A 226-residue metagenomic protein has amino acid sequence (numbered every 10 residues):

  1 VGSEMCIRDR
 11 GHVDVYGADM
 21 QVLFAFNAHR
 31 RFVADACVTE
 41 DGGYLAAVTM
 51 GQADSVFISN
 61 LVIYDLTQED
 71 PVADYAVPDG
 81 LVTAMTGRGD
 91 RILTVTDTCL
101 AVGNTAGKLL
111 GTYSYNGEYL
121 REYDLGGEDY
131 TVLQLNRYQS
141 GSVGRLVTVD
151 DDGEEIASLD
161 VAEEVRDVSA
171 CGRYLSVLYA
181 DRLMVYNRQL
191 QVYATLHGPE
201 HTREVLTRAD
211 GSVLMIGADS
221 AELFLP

Functional and structural regions predicted by a protein language model:
V1-I7: Short, small-residue-biased leader/transition segments that mark boundaries at the very start of proteins
S3, L45, I92, Y130-T131 (+2 more regions): Hydrophobic beta-strand positions that form the internal "hydrophobic ladder" of WD40/Gbeta-like beta-propeller blades
G11-V15, A53-I63, T98-N104, S140-V147 (+2 more regions): Structural motif
V13-V15, L23-A106: Solenoidal tandem-repeat scaffolds enriched in leucines and small polar residues
Q21-N27, E69-A76, K108-S114, G153-L159 (+1 more regions): A short beta-strand motif characteristic of beta-propeller blades
R30-T39, V77-D90, Y115-E128, V161-R173 (+1 more regions): Repeated scaffold domains used in trafficking and secretory/extracellular systems, primarily beta-propellers
T94-V165: Eukaryotic tandem repeat interaction scaffolds
G141, L146-P226: Hydrophilic extracytoplasmic domains
